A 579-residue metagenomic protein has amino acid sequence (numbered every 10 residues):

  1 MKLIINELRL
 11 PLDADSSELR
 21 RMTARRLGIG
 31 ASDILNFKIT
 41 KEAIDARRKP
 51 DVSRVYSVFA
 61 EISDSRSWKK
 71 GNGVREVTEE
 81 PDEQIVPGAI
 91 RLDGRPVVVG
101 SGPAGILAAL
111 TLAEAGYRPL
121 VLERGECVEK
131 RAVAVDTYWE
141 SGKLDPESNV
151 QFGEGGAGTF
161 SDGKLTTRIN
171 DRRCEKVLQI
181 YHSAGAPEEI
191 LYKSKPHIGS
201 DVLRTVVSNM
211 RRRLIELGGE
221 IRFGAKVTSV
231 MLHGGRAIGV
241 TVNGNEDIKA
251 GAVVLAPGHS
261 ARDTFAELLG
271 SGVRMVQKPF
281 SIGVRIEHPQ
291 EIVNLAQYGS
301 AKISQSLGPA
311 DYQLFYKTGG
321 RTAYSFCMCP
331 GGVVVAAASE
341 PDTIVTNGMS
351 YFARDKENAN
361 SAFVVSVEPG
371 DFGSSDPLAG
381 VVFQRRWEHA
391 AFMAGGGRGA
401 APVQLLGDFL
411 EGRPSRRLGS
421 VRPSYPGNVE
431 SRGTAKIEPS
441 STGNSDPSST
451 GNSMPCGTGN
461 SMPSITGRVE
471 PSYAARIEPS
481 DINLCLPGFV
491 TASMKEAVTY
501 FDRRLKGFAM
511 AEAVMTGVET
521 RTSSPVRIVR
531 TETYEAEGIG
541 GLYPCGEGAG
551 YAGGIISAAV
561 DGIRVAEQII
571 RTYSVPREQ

Functional and structural regions predicted by a protein language model:
M1-R54, F59-F160, K164-G457, S461-Q579: Residues forming the flavin
